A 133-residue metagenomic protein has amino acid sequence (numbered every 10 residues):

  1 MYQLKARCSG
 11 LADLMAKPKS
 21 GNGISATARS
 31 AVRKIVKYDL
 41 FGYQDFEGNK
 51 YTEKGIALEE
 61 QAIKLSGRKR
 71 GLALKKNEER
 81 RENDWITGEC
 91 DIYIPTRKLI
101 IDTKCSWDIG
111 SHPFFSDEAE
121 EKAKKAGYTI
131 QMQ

Functional and structural regions predicted by a protein language model:
M1-A57: Charged, glycine-rich intrinsically disordered N-terminal tails and low-complexity linkers that flank
D45, K50-I56, E60-Q133: Mg2+/Mn2+-dependent nuclease catalytic core
